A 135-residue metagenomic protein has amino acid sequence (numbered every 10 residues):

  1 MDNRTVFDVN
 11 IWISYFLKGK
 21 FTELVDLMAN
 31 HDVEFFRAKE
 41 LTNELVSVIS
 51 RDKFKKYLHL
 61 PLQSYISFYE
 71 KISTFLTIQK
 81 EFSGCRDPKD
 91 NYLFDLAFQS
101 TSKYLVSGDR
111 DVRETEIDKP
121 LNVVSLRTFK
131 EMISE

Functional and structural regions predicted by a protein language model:
M1-R37: Short, well-structured N-terminal submotif of metal-dependent ribonuclease cores
D8-V9, R37-A38, G108-D109, S125: A secondary-structure boundary/capping signal
I11-W12, L41, D111-V112: Alpha-helix capping/helix-boundary segments
L27, L96, T115: Hydrophobic/aromatic ligand-binding patch that stacks against planar heteroaromatic rings of cofactors or nucleotides
L27-E81: PIN-domain endoribonuclease scaffold, especially VapC-family toxins
E40, P88, R127-T128: Short beta->alpha linker loops
K71-R110: Active-site neighborhoods of divalent-metal-dependent phosphate/nucleic-acid chemistry enzymes
S100-K103, R110-E135: Acidic, PIN/NYN-like endoribonuclease modules and their adjacent C-terminal/linker elements
